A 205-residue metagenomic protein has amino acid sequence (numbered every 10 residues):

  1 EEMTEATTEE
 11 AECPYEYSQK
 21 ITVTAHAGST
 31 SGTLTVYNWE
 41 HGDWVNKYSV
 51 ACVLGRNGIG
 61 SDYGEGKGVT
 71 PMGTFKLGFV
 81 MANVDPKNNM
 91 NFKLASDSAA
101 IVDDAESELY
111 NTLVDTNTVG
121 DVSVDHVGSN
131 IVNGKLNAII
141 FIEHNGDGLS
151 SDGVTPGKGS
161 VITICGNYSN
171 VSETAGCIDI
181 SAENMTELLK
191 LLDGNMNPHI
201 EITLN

Functional and structural regions predicted by a protein language model:
E1-A11: Intrinsically disordered, low-complexity serine/threonine-rich repeat tracts
E9-T174, M185-N205: Cell wall/extracellular polymer interaction/catalysis modules
C177: Short cysteine clusters
I180: A conserved hydrophobic position in a structured secondary element of the catalytic/binding core that shapes
